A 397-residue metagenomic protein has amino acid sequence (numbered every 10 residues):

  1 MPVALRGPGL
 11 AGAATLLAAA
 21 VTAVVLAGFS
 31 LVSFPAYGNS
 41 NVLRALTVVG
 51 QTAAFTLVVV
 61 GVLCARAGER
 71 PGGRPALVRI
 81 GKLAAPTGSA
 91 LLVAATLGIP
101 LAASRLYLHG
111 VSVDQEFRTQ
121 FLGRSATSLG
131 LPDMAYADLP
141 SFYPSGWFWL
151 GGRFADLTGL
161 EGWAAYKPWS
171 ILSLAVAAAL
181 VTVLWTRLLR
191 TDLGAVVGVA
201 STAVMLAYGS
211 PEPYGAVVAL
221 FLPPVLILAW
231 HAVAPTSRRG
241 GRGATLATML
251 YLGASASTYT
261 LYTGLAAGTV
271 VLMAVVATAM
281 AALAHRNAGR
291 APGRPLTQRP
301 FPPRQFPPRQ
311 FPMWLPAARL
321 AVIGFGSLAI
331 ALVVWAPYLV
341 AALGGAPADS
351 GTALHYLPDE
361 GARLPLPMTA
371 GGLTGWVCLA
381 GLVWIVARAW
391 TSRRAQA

Functional and structural regions predicted by a protein language model:
M1-V21, V25-A103: Start-transfer (signal-anchor) and selected internal transmembrane alpha helices of multi-pass inner/ER membrane
P2-L5, V59-G73, V225-T236, L272-H285 (+1 more regions): Structural signal for the C-terminal ends of transmembrane alpha-helices and the immediately following loop
L5-V21, V78-A85, L193-G194, R239-T245 (+2 more regions): Membrane-interfacial loop-to-transmembrane alpha-helix junctions, especially the N-terminal start
Q51-L57, A165-V181, L265-T269, G372-V386: Hydrophobic alpha-helical transmembrane segments
A76-L139, A329-T352: Aromatic-rich transmembrane-lumenal/periplasmic boundary elements in polytopic membrane proteins
S89-V93, S173-T278: Membrane-embedded helix bundles of polyisoprenyl
L97-A219: Active-site lumenal/periplasmic loops and adjacent helix-entry segments of GT-C-fold, multi-pass membrane
Y107, D114, P213-Y214, S255-R290 (+1 more regions): Transmembrane catalytic cores of multi-pass membrane glycosyltransferases and polysaccharide-assembly enzymes
